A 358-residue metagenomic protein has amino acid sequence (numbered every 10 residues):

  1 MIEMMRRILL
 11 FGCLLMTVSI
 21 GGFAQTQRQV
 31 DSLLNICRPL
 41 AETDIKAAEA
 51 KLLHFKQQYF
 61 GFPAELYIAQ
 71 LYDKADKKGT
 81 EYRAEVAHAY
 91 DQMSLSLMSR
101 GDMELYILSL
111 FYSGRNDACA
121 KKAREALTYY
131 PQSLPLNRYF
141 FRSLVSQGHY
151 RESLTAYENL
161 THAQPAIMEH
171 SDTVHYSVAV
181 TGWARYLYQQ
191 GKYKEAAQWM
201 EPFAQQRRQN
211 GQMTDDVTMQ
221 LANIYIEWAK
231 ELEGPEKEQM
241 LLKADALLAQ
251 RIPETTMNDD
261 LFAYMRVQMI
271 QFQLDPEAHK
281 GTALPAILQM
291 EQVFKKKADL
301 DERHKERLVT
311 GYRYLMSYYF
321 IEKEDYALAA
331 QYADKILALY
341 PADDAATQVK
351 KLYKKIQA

Functional and structural regions predicted by a protein language model:
L10, G22-E81, E85-Y90, L95-D102: N-terminal leader/linker segments that initiate helical-solenoid repeat arrays
L34-N35, P63-Q70, R100-L108, L134-R142 (+5 more regions): Alpha-solenoid helical repeat scaffolds
E42, K74-K77, Y112-S113, S146-Q147 (+6 more regions): Register position in tetratricopeptide repeats
I45, K78-R83, N116, Y150 (+4 more regions): TPR-repeat structural position
A48, Y82-V86, C119, S153 (+5 more regions): Single-residue signature of alpha-solenoid repeat helices
H54-F55, A89-M93, E125-A126, L160 (+4 more regions): Canonical positions in the second alpha-helix
Y59-F60, L97-M98, P131-Q132, P165 (+4 more regions): Short coil turns that delineate tetratricopeptide repeat
L300-A358: Terminal, low-structured helical/coil segments at or just beyond the last alpha-helical repeat
